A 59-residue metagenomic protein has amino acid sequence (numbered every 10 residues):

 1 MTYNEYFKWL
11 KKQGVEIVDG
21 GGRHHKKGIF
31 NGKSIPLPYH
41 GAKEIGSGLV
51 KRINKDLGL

Functional and structural regions predicted by a protein language model:
M1-G20, I29-L59: Basic nucleic-acid-binding interfaces
G22-H24: Ligand-recognition elements built from short beta-strands and adjacent flexible loops
